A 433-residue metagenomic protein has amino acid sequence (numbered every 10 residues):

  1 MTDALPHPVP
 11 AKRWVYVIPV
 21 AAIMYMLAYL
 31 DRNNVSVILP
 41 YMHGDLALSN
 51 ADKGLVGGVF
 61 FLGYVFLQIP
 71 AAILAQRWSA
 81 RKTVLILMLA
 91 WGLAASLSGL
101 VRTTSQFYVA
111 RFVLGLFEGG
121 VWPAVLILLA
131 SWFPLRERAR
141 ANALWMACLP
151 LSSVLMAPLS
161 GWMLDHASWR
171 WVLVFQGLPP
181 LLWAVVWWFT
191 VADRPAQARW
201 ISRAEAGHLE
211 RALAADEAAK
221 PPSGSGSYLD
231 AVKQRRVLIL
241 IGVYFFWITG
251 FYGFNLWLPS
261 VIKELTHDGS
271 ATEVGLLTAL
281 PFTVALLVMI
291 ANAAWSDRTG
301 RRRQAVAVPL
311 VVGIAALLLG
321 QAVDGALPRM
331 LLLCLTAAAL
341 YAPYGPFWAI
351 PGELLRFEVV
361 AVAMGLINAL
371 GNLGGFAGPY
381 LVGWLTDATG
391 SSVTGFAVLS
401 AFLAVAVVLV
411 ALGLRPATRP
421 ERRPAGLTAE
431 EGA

Functional and structural regions predicted by a protein language model:
V35-S36, A231-M289, A293, Y344 (+2 more regions): Extracytoplasmic gate region of multi-pass secondary transporters
A47, S79, L100-Q106, F117 (+4 more regions): Helix-breaking motifs and short loop linkers at transmembrane-helix boundaries and internal kinks in secondary membrane
F66-S105: Conserved MFS/SLC helix-loop-helix module at the cytosolic interface between two early adjacent transmembrane helices
L67-S79, V288-R301, T386-D387: Helix-to-loop junctions at the C-terminal end of transmembrane segments in multipass secondary transporters
R77-M88, D297-L310: Cytoplasmic membrane-interface "Motif A"-like loop-to-helix N-cap segments of 12-TM Major Facilitator Superfamily
A110-C148: Cytoplasmic helix-loop-helix junction between adjacent transmembrane helices in 12-TM secondary transporters
W145-A198: Helix-loop-helix hairpin linking two adjacent transmembrane segments in secondary transporters
R302-I350: C-terminal transmembrane helical hairpin of 12-TM major facilitator-type secondary transporters
